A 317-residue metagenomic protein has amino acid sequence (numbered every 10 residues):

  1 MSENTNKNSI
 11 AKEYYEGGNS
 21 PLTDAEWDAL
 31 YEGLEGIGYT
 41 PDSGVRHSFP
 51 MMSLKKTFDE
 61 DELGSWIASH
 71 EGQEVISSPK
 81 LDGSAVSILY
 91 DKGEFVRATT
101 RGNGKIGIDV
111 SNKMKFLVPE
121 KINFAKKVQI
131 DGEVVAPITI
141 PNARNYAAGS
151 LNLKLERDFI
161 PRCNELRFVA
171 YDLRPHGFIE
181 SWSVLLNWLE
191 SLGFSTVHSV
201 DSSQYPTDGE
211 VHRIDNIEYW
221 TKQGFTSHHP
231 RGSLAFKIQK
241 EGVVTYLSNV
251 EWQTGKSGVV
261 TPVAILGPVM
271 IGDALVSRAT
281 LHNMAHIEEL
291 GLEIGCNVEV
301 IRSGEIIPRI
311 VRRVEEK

Functional and structural regions predicted by a protein language model:
M1-K317: RNA/tRNA-interacting regions in translation and RNA-turnover enzymes
